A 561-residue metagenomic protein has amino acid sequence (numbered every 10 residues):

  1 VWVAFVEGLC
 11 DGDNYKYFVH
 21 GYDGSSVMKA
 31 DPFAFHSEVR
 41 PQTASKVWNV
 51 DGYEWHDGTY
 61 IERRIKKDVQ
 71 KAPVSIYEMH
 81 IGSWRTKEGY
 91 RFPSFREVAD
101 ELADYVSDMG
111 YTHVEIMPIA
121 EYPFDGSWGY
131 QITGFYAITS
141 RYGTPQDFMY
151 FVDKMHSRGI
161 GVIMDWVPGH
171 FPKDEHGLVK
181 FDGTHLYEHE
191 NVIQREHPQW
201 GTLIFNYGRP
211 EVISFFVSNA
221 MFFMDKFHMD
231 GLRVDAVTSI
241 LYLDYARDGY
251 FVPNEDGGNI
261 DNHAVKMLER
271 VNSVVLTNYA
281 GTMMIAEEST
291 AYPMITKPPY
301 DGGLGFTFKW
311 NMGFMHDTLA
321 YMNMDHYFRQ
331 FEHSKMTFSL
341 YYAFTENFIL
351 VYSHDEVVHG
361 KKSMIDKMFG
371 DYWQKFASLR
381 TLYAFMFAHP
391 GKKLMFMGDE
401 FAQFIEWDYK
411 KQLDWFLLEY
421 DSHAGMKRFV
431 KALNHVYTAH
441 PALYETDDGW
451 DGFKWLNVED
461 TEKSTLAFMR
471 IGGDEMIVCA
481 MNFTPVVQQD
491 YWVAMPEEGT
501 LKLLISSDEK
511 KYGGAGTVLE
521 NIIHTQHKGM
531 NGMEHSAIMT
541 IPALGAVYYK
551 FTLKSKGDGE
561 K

Functional and structural regions predicted by a protein language model:
V1-V3: Aromatic sugar-binding surface patches on proteins that engage polysaccharides or sugar-phosphate polymers
F5-E78, S83-Y90, E97, A515-I522: The feature marks proteins involved in alpha-glucan
D11-D13, E520-G559: C-terminal beta-strand-rich structural cap/linker in extracellular carbohydrate-active enzymes
Y17, M79, V106, I116 (+13 more regions): Conserved, mostly hydrophobic/aromatic
E38, G58-K71, H80-I260, M539: Substrate-binding/active-site clefts of carbohydrate-active enzymes
S94-V98, T144-D147, E211-F216, I260-M267 (+4 more regions): Soluble or luminal CAZymes and related metallo-dependent hydrolases
H228-D230, Y245-K410, L417, T438-S507 (+1 more regions): Conserved alpha/beta catalytic core and glycan-binding cleft of carbohydrate-active enzymes
S422-L443: Catalytic cores of secreted or luminal carbohydrate-active enzymes
